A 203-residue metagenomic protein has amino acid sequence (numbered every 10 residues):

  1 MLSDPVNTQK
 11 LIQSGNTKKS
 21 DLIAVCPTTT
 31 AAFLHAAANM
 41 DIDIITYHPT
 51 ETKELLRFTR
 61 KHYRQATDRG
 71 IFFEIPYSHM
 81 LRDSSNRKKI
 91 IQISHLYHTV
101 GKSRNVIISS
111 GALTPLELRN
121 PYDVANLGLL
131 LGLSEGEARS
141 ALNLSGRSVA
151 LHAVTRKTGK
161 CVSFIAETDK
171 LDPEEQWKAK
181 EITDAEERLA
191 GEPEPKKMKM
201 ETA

Functional and structural regions predicted by a protein language model:
M1-F33: A metal-dependent hydrolase metal-coordination microenvironment
S14-K18, A31-A203: Charged catalytic cores and adjacent phosphate/nucleic-acid-binding surfaces used for phosphate/nucleic-acid chemistry
